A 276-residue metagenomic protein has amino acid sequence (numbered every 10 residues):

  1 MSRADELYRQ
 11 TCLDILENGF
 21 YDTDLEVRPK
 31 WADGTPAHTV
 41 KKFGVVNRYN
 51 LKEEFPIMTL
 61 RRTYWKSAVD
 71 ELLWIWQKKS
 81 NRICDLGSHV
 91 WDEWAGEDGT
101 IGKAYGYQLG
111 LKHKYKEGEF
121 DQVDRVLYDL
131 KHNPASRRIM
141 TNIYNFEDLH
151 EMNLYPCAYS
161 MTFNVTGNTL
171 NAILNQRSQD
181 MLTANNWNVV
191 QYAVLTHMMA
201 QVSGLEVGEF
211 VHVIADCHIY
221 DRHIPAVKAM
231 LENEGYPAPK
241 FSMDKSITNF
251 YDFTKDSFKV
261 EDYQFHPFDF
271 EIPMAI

Functional and structural regions predicted by a protein language model:
M1-I276: Terminal, non-catalytic protein-protein interaction segments that mediate quaternary/complex assembly
